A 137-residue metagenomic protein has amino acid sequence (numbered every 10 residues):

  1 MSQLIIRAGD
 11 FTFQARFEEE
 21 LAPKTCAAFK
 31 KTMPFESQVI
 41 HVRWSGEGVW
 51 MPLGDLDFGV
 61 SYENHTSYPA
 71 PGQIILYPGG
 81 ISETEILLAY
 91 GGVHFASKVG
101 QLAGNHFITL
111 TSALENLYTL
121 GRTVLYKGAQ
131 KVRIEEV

Functional and structural regions predicted by a protein language model:
M1-I5, E135-V137: Basic/polar N-terminal segments that are highly enriched at the extreme N-terminus, encompassing both cleavable
Q3-G9, I75: A short beta-strand micro-motif
D10-Q14: Short, mixed charged/polar active-site loops that provide acid/base catalysis or chelate metal/phosphate cofactors
F17-V137: Glycine-rich active-site loops that engage anionic ligands at enzyme catalytic sites
